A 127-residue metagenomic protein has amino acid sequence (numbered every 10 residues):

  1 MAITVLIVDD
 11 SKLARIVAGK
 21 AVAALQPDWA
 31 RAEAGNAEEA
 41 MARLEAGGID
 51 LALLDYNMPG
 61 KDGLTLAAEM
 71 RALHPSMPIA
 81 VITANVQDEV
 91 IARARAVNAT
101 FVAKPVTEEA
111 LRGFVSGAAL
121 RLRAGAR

Functional and structural regions predicted by a protein language model:
K12-A32: Two-component/phosphorelay signaling modules centered on CheY-like receiver
E33-L51: Acidic, metal-coordinating helix/loop segments flanking the phosphotransfer/catalytic sites of two-component signaling
N36, D62-L66: Acidic catalytic/metal-coordinating carboxylates
E45-G47, E69-S76, V97: Conserved phosphotransfer cores of two-component systems
D55, T83: Active-site residues of response regulator receiver
M58: Receiver (REC) domain active-site loop signature in two-component systems and cognate sites in sensor histidine kinases
T65, V86-V102, G113: Alpha4 helix (beta4-alpha4-beta5 surface) of REC/receiver domains from two-component response regulators
S116-R127: The C-terminal output helix
